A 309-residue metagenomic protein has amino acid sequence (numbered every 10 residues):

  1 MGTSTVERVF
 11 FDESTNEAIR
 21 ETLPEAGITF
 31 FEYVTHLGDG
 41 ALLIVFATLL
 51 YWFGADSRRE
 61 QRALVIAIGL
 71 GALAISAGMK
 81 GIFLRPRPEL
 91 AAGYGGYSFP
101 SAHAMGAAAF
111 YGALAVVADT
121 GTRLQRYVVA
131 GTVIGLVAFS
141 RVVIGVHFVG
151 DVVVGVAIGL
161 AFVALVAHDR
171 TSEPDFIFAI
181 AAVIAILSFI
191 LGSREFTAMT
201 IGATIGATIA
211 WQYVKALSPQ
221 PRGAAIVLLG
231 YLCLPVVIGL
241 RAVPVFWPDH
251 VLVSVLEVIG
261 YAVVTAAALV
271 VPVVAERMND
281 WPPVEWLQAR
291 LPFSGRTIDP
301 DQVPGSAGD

Functional and structural regions predicted by a protein language model:
M1-L42, S76-A91, P244-D309: N-terminal transmembrane-helix/juxtamembrane module of multi-pass inner/ER membrane proteins
E21, E25-E32, S57, Q61 (+5 more regions): Membrane-helix interfacial "entry" motifs
V34-G38, I66, S101, V153: Hydrophobic alpha-helical transmembrane segments of multi-pass membrane proteins
F46-A72: Interfacial segments of alpha-helical transmembrane regions
G54, F83-L84, G145: Short helix-capping/hinge motifs at transmembrane helix termini and TM-loop junctions
Q61, V65, Y127-A130, T200 (+1 more regions): Residue-level signature of transmembrane alpha-helical entry/exit and packing/kink sites in multi-pass membrane
L64-A72, S76, K80, G155 (+7 more regions): Alpha-helical transmembrane segments in multi-pass membrane proteins
L90-V243: Membrane-embedded catalytic cores of phosphoryl/pyrophosphoryl-handling enzymes
